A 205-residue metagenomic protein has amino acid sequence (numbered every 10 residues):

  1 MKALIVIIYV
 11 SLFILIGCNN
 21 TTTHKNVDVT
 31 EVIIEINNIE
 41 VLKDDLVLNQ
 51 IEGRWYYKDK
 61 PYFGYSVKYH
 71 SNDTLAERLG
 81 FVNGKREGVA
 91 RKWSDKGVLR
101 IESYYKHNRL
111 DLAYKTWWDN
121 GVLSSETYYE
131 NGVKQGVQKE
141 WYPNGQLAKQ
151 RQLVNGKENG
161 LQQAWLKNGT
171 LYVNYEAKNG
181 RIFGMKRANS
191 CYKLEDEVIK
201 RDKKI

Functional and structural regions predicted by a protein language model:
M1-I5: Positively charged n-region of N-terminal signal peptides that target proteins for export
I7-I16: Bacterial N-terminal signal peptides
C18-I205: Glycine/tyrosine- and acidic-biased, solvent-exposed loop/turn segments at the edges of beta-strands
